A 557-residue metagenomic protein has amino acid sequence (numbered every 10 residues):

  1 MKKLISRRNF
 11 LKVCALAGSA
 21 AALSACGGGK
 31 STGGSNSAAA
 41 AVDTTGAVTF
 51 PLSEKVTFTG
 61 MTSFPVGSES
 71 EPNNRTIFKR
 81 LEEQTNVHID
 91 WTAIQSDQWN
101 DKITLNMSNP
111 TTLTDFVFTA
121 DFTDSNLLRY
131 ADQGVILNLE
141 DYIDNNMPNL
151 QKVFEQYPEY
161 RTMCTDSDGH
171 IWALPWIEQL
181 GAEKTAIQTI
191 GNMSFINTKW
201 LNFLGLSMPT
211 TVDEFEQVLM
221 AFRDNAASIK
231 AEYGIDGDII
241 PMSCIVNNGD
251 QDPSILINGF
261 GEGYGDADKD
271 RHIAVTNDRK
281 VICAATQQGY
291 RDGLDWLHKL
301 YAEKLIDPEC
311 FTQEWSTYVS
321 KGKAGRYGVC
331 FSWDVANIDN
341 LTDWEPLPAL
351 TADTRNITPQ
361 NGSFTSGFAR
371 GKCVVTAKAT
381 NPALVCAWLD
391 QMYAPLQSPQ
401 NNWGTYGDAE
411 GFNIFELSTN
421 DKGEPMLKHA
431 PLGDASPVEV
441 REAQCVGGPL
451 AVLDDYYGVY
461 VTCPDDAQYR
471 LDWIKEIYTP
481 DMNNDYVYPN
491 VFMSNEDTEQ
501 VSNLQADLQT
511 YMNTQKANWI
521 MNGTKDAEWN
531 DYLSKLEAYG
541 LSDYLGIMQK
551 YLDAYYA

Functional and structural regions predicted by a protein language model:
K2-S6, L11-E214, A226, G265-I273 (+2 more regions): Conserved N-terminal structural module of periplasmic/extracytoplasmic solute-binding proteins
V56, T62-N73, L180-F195, N202-M208 (+2 more regions): Extracytoplasmic/periplasmic substrate-binding proteins
I77-F78, T104-L105, T111-L113, V117 (+4 more regions): Catalytic-domain carbohydrate-binding cleft regions of carbohydrate-active enzymes
H88-I94, E309, E345-L347: General small-molecule cofactor/ligand-binding pocket signal
N138-E159, L219-F222, G237-D266, V329-D339: Carboxylate/His-rich catalytic cores and anion/metal-binding grooves
E140-Y142, D168-Q251, V275-K321, V375-D408 (+1 more regions): Helix-loop-helix "hinge/cap" segment bordering the ligand-binding cleft or interdomain interface
K299-Y301, Y318-W333, T342, T351-Q444: Glycine-rich, aromatic-lined ligand/substrate-binding cores of catalytic and carbohydrate-binding domains
A387, A394-A517, G523: Conserved small-residue motifs centered on glycine
